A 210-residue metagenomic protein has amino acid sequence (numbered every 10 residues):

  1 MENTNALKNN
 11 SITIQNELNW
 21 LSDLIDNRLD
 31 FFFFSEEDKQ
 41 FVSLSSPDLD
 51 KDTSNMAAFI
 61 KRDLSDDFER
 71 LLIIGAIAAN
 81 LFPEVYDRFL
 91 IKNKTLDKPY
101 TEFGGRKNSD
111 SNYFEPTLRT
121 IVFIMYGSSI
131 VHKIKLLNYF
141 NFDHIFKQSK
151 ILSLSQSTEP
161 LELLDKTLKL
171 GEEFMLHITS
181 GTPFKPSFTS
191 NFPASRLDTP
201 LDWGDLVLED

Functional and structural regions predicted by a protein language model:
M1-D210: Intrinsically disordered, low-complexity N-terminal extensions of AAA+/P-loop NTPases that precede the structured
